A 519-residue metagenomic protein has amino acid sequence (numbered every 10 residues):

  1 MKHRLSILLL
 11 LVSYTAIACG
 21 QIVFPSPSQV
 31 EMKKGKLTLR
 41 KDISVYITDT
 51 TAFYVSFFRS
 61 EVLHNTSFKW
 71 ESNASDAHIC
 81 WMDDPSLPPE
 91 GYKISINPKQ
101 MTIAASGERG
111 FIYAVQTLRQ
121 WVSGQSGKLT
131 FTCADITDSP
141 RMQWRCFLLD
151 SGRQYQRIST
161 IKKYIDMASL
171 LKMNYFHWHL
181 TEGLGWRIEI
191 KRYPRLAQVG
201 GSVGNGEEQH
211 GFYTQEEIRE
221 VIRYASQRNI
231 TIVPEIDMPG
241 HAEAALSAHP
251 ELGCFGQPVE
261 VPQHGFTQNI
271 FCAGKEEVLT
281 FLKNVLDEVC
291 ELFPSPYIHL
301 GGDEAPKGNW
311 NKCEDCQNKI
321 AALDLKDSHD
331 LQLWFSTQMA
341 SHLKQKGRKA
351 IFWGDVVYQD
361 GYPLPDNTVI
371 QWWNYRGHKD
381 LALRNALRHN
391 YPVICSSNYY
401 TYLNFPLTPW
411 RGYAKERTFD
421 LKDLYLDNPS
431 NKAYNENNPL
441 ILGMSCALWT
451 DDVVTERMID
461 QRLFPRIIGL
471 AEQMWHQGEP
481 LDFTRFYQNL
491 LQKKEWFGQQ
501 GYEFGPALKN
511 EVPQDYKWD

Functional and structural regions predicted by a protein language model:
K2-L10: Sec-dependent signal peptide recognition, specifically the positively charged N-region followed immediately by
S13-T15: N-terminal signal peptide c-region/cleavage motif recognized by signal peptidases
C19-M142, M458, M474-L508, Y516: Contiguous, structured surface segment used for ligand recognition
T50, L87-Y297, C313, Q338 (+3 more regions): Feature activates predominantly on carbohydrate-active enzymes
F53-Y54, Y155-R157, G183-R187, P239-A245 (+6 more regions): Flexible loop/turn segments at secondary-structure boundaries
S151, L180-E182, P234-M238, G302-E304 (+4 more regions): A cross-domain feature marking catalytic cores of carbohydrate-active enzymes and several ubiquitous metabolic/repair
A245, P250, V259-V369, W373-N390: Active-site neighborhood of glycoside hydrolase catalytic domains
A350-D355, Y362-D519: Flexible, acidic glycine-rich loops studded with aromatic residues
